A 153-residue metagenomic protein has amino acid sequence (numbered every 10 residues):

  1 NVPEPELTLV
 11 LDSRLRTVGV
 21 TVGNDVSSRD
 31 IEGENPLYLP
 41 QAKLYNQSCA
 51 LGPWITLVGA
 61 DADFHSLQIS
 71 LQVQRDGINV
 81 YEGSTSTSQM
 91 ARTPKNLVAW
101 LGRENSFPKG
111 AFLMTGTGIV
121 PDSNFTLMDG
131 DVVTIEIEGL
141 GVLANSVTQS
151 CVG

Functional and structural regions predicted by a protein language model:
N1-N96, E104: Glycine-enriched loop-and-adjacent helix/strand subsegments that border the catalytic/binding cleft of enzyme cores
R29-G33, Y38, V58, R92 (+5 more regions): A broad, structure-centric signal for solvent-exposed, well-ordered loop/edge residues that line or flank functional
G33, K43-I55, S123-G153: Charged, cofactor-coupling segments
R75, E82-S86, L113, S123 (+2 more regions): Compact recognition or signaling/catalytic modules
G77, T117, I137-G139: Residue-level detection of beta-strand-connecting loop/turn positions
T93-L127: A conserved acidic, glycine/proline-rich C-terminal tail/linker
